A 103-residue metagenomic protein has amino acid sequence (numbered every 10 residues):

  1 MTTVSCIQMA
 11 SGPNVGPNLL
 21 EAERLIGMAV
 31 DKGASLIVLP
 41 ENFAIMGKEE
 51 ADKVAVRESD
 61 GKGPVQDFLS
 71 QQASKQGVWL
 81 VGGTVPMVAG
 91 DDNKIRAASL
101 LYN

Functional and structural regions predicted by a protein language model:
M1-P13, V38, A98: Active-site-proximal beta-strand elements of phosphoester/diester hydrolases
V15, R24-N103: Cys-nucleophile CN-hydrolase/nitrilase-fold catalytic domain and related Cys-dependent amidase chemistry that acts on
